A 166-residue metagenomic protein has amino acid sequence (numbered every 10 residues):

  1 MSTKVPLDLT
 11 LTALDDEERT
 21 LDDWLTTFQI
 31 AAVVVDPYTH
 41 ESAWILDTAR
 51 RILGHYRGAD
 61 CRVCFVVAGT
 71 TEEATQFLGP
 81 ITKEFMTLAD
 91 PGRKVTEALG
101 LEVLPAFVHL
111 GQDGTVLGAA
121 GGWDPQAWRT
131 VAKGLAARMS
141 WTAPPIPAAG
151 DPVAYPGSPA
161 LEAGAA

Functional and structural regions predicted by a protein language model:
M1-I30, H40, W44-D47, R51-K83 (+3 more regions): Non-globular targeting/processing and membrane-anchoring segments
V33-V35: Structural cue for short, hydrophobic secondary-structure segments
V67, A89-P91: Short loop/edge segments at beta-strand edges and connector loops that shape dinucleotide/nucleotide cofactor-binding
K94: Short, solvent-exposed loop/turn elements at beta->coil junctions and helix N-caps that rim active or binding pockets
